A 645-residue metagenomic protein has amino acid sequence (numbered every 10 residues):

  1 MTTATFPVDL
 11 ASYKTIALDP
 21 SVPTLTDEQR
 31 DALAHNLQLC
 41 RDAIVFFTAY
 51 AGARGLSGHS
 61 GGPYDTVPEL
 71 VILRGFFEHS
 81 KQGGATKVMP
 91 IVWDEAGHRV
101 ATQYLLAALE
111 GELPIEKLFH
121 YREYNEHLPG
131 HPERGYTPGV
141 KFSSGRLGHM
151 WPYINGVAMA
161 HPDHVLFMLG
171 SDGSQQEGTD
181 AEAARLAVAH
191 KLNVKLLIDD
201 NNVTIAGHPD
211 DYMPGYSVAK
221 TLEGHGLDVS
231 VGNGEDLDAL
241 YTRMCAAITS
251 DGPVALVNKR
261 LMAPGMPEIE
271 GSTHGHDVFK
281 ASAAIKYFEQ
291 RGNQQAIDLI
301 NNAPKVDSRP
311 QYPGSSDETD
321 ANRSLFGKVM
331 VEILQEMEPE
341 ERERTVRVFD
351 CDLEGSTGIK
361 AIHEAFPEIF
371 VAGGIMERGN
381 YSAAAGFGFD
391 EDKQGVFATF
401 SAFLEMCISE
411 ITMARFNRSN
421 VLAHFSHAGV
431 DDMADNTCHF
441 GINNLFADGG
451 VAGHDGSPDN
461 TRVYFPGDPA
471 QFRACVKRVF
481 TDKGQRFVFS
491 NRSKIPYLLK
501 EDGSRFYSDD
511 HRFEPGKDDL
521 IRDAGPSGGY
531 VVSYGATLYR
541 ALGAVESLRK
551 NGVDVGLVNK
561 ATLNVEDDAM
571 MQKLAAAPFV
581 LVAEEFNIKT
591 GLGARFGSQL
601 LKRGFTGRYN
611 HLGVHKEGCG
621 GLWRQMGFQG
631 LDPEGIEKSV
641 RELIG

Functional and structural regions predicted by a protein language model:
M1-I72, S174, N202, H208 (+5 more regions): Conserved acidic/glycine
Q29, L33, V45, G62-A189 (+3 more regions): Cofactor-binding active-site loop characterized by glycine-rich and histidine/acidic residues
H35, L39, G61-P68, H98-A101 (+20 more regions): Conserved active-site and cofactor/substrate-binding residues in soluble primary-metabolism enzymes
T86-P90, R99, L113-E116, R134-G139 (+15 more regions): Short coil/turn connectors at secondary-structure junctions
W93-D94, M168, L196, V231 (+9 more regions): General beta-strand structural signal in soluble alpha/beta enzymes
E123-T137, S143-Y153, H161-F167, D180-Q290 (+3 more regions): Thiamine diphosphate
P129-K195, E354-L445, D567-D568: Thiamine diphosphate
N436-S527: Phosphate/diphosphate-binding glycine-rich loops and adjacent basic-rich segments that engage nucleotide
